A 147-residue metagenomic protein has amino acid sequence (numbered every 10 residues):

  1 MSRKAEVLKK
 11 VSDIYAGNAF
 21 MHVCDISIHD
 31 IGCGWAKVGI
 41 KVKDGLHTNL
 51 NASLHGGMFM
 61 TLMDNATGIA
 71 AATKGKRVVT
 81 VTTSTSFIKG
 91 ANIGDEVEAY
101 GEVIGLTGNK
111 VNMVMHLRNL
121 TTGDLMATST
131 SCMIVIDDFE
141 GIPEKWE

Functional and structural regions predicted by a protein language model:
M1-A5, A91-I93, I104-E147: HotDog/MaoC-like acyl-thioester-processing domains
M1-N18: Extreme N-terminal tail/first-helix region
F20-S53: Catalytic strand-loop segment that frames the active site of acyl-thioester-processing enzymes
H22-C24, G34-A36, R77-T83, N109-V111 (+1 more regions): A generic structural signal for short beta-strands and their flanking turns/coil linkers
S27, S84-S86, E98-E102, V114-H116 (+1 more regions): Residues located in well-ordered beta-strands
I40-V42, F87, V135: Hydrophobic residues in beta-strands and at strand termini
N51-M60, D64, G68: Compact, glycine-rich, soluble single-domain proteins
G68-V97, V103: Hydrophobic beta-strand-centered segment that forms part of the acyl-chain substrate-binding groove
